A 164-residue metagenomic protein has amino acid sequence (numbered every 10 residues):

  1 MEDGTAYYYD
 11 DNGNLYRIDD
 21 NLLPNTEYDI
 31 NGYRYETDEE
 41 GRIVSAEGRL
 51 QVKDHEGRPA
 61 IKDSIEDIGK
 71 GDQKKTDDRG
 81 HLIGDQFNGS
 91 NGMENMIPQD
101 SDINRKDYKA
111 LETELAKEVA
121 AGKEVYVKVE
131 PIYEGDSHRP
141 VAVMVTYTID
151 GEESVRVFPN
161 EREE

Functional and structural regions predicted by a protein language model:
M1-D20, N25-E27: Long, low-complexity, intrinsically disordered regions
L22-E164: Domain-level detector of nuclease and nuclease-like folds in predominantly extracellular/periplasmic contexts
